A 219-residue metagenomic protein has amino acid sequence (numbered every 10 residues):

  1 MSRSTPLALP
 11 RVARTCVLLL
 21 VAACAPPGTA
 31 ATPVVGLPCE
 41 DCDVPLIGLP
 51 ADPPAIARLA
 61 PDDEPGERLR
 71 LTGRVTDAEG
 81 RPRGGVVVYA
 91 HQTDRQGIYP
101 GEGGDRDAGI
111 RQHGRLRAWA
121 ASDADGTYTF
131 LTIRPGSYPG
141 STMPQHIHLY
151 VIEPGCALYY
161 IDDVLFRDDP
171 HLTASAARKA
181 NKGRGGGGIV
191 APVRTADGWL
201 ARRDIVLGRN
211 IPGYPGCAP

Functional and structural regions predicted by a protein language model:
S2-C16: Bacterial N-terminal signal peptides that target proteins for export
G28-I189, T195-P219: Beta-strand-dominated extracellular/periplasmic modules and repeats in secreted or surface-exposed proteins
